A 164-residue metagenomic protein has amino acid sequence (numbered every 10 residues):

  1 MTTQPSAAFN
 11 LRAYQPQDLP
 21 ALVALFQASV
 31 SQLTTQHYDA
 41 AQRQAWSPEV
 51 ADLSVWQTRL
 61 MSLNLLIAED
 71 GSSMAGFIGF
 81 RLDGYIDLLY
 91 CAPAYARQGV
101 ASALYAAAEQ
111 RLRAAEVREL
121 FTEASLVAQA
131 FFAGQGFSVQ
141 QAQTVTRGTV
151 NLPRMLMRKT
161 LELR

Functional and structural regions predicted by a protein language model:
T2-T3, V150-R164: Terminal substrate-recognition subdomain of acyl/acetyltransferases
Q4, F9, A13-Q17, A24-A96 (+4 more regions): Acetyl-CoA-dependent GNAT
G99: Conserved G/P- and acidic residue-centered "switch" motifs that form tight phosphate/ATP-binding loops in soluble
L112-S125: Conserved GNAT acetyl-CoA-binding A-motif
F121-E123, S138-L156: Conserved catalytic-core motifs of GNAT/GCN5-like acyltransferases
F132-A133, F137: Conserved active-site tyrosine of GNAT-family acetyltransferases
